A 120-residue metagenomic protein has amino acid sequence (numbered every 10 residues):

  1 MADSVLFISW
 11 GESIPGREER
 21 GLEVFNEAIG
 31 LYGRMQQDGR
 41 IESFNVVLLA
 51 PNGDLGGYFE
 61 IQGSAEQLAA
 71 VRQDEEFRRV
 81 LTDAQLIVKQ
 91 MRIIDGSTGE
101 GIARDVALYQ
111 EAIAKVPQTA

Functional and structural regions predicted by a protein language model:
M1-L55, G63-Q73, I93-A120: Short S/T/G/P-rich N-terminal loop/turn motif that feeds into the first structured element of a domain
E60-K89: Mid-chain, well-packed structural core segment of small domains
